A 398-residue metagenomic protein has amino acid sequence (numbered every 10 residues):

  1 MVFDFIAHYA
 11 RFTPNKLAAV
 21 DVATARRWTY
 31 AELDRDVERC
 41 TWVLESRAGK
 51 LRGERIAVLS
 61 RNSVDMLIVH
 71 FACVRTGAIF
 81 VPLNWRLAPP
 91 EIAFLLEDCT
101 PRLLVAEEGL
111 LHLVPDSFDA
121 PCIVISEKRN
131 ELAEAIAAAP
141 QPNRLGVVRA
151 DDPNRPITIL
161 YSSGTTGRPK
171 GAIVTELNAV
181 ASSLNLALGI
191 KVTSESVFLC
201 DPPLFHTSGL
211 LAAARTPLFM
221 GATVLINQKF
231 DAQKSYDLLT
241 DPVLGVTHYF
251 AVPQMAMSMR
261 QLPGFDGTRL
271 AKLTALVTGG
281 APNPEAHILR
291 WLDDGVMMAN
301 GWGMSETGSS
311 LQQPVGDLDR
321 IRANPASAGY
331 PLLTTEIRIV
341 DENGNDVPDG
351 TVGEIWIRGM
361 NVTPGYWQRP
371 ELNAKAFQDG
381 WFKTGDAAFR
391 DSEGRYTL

Functional and structural regions predicted by a protein language model:
I6-T29: AMP-dependent adenylate-forming
P14-N15, A139-Y161, R168, K191-V197: Conserved pre-ATP/AMP-binding loop-to-beta segment of ANL
R26, T41-L87: Conserved AMP-binding/adenylate-forming
R27-A31, I157-L184: Conserved AMP-binding A3 loop
G109-P153: ANL superfamily adenylate-forming
V180-V197, F205-T247, A256, L262: Conserved AMP-binding/adenylation subdomain of ANL enzymes
V246-A251, R260-R322, E336: Gly/Ser/Thr-rich phosphate-binding loop
S327-Y330, D346-G350, E354-L398: Conserved ATP-binding/catalytic segment of the ANL
